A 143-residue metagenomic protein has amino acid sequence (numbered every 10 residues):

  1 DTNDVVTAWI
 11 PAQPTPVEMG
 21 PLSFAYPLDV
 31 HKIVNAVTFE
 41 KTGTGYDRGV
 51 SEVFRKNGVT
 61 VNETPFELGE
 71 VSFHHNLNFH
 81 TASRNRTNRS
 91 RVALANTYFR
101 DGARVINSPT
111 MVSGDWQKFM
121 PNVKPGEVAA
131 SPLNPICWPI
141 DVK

Functional and structural regions predicted by a protein language model:
D1-A12, G49-G58, P109-M120, W138-V142: Short, surface-exposed, charge-dense and proline/glycine-enriched linear segments
D1-V17, P65-L68, F73, N96-D101: Short, conserved beta-strand element in jelly-roll/cupin
T2, P11, P27-V30, R84 (+1 more regions): Short capping/connector residues at structural and topological boundaries
N3, Q13-P16, G45, R55-N57 (+5 more regions): Residue-level signal for the start and early helices of compact helical domains
N3, W9, M19-L22, S51 (+2 more regions): Generic secondary-structure boundary/loop-capping signal
T15-F79: Double-stranded beta-helix
V37-F39, V71-F73, L77-K143: Non-heme Fe(II)/2-oxoglutarate
